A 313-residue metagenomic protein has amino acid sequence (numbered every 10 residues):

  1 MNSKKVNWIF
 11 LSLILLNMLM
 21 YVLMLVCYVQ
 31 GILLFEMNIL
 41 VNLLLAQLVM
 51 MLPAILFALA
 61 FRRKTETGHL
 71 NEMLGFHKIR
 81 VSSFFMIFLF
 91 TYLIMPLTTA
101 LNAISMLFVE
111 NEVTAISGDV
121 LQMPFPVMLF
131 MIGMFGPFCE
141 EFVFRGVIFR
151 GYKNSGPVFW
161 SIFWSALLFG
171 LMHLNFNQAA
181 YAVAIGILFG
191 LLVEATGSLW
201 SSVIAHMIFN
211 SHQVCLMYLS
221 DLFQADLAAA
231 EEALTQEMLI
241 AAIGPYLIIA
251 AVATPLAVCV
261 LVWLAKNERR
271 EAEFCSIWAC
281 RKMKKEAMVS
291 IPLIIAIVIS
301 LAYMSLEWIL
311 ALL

Functional and structural regions predicted by a protein language model:
N2-M18, V41, T67-L97, A241-G244 (+1 more regions): Interfacial transmembrane-helix boundary/kink motif in multi-pass membrane proteins
L15, L45, F135, W164-L168 (+3 more regions): Hydrophobic residues within alpha-helical transmembrane segments of multi-pass solute transporters/permease subunits
N17-R62, P245-T254, L313: Alpha-helical transmembrane segments in multi-pass membrane proteins
L23-V26, Q178-A242: Functionally important transmembrane alpha-helices
L33-L43, L70-C139, N154, A302-L313: Juxtamembrane helix-loop-helix connectors linking adjacent transmembrane helices in multi-pass membrane enzymes
C139-W164, L191-S198: Membrane-interface helix/loop boundary segments of multi-pass membrane proteins
P157-N177, G186, M207: Small-polar-interrupted transmembrane alpha-helices in polytopic inner-membrane proteins
S211-L313: C-terminal membrane module of polytopic membrane proteins
